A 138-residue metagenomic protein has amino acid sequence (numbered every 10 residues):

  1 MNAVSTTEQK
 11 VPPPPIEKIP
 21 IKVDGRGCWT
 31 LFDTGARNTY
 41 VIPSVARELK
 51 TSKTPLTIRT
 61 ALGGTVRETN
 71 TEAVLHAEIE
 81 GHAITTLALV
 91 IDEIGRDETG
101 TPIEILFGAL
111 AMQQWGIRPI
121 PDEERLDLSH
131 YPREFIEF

Functional and structural regions predicted by a protein language model:
M1-P12, H130-E134, F138: Aspartyl protease catalytic domain
K10-L31, T65-R118: Aspartyl protease catalytic core from the pepsin/retropepsin fold
F32-R37: A short acidic Gly-Thr/Ser loop motif
T39-V41: Short linear S-[DN]-x-LW-Φ motif typified by the pepsin-like aspartic protease active-site region
P43-E78: A compact, surface-exposed functional segment
K50, E123-R125: A short hydrophobic/aromatic micro-motif that marks alpha-helical segments and, especially, helix-coil
A109-Q113, I120, D127-F138: Intrinsically disordered, low-complexity regulatory segments at domain boundaries and processing junctions
